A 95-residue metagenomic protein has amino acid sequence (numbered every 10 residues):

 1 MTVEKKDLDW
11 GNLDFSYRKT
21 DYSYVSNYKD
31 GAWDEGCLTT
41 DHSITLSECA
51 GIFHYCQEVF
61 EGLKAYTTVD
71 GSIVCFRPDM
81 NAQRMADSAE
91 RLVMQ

Functional and structural regions predicted by a protein language model:
M1-Q95: Conserved alpha/beta cores of soluble small-molecule-handling proteins
